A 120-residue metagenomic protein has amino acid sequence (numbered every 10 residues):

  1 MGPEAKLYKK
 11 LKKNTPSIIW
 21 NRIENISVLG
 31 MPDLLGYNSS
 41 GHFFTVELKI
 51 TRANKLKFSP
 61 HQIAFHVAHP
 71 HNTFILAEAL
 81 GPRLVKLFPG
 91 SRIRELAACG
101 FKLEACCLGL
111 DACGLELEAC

Functional and structural regions predicted by a protein language model:
M1-N25, S39: Acidic-basic catalytic patches of nuclease active cores, encompassing PD-(D/E)XK and other metal-cofactor nuclease
I23, V46-L48, L76: Short, conserved beta-strand edge motifs with alternating hydrophobic and charged residues
G30: Beta-rich catalytic cores
L34-G36, H42-R52: Conserved catalytic cores of phosphodiester-cleaving nucleases, focusing on short active-site segments
S39-G41, L80-G81: Short strand-connecting beta-turns/loops that link adjacent beta-strands
T51-P70: Mg2+/Mn2+-dependent nuclease catalytic core
V67-R92: Nucleic-acid nuclease catalytic cores
A98, L103-A119: Long, intrinsically disordered low-complexity tandem-repeat segments
